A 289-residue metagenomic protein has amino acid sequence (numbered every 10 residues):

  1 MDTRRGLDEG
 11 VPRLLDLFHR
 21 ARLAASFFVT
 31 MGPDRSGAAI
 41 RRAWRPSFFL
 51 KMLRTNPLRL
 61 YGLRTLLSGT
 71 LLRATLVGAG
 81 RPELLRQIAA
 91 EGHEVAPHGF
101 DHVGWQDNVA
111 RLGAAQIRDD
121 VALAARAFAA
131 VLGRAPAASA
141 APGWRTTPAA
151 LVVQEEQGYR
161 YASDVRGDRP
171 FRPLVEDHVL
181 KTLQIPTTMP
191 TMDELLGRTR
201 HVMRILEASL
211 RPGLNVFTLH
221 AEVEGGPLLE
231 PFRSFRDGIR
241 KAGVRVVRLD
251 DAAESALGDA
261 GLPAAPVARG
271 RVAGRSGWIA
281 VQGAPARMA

Functional and structural regions predicted by a protein language model:
M1-A138, W144-L183, R200-F217, E224-A289: Catalytic alpha-helical scaffold of carbohydrate-active enzymes acting on polysaccharides/glycoconjugates
F171, Q184-L196: Positively charged, amphipathic and often flexible ligand-engagement surfaces
M192, L219-E222: Active-site clefts of carbohydrate-active enzymes
